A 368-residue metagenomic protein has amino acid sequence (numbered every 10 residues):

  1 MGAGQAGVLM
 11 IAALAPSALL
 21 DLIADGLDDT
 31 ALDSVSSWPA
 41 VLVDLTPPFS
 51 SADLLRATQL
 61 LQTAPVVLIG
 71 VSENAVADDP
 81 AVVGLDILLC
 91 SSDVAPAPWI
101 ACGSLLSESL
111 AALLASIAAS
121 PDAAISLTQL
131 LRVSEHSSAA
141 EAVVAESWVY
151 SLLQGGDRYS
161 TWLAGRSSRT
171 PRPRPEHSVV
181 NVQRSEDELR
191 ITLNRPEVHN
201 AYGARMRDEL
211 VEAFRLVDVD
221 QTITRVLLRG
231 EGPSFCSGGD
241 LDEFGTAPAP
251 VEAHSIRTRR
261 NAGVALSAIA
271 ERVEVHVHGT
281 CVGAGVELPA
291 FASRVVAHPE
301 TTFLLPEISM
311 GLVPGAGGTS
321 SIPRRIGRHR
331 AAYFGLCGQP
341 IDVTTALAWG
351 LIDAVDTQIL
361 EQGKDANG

Functional and structural regions predicted by a protein language model:
G2-L60, W162-E231, G368: Conserved CoA-thioester-binding segment of acyl-CoA-metabolizing enzymes
L42-D44, F49-A52, A57-V76, P80-C90: An N-terminal, globular interaction/scaffold subdomain
L55-L61, A213, T258-I269: Catalytic-core regions built around general acid/base machinery
I69, A75-G165, R172-R174: Long, mid-chain structured domain cores
V76-I117, S267-G368: Crotonase-fold acyl-CoA enzyme core
D79-A81, G230-A265: Glycine- (often His-adjacent) and acidic-residue-rich active-site loop that binds/positions the CoA thioester
L127, I191, R195, E209-L210 (+5 more regions): Terminal peptide-recognition signature
Q129, P233-C236, V282: Short, active-site-adjacent cap segments at secondary-structure transitions
